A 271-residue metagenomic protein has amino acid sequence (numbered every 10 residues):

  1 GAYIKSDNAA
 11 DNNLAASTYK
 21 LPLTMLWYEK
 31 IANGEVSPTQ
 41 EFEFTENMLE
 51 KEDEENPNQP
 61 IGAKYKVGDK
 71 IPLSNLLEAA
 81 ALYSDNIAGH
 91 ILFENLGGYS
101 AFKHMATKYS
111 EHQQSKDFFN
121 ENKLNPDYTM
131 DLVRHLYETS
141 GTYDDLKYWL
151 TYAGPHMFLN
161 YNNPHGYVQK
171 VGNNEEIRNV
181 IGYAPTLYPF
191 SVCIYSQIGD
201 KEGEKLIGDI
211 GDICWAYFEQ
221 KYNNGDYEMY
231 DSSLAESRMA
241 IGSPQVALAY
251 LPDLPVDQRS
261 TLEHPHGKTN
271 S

Functional and structural regions predicted by a protein language model:
G1-I4, L21: N-terminal carbohydrate-binding/catalytic regions of secreted carbohydrate-active enzymes
Y3-I4, D11-N12, S100, Y137-G154 (+1 more regions): Structured C-terminal helix/loop/strand segments within mature extracytoplasmic catalytic/sensor domains
N8-A10, L14-Y19, S37-T39, I87 (+2 more regions): Extracytoplasmic
N13-F42, A80, V192: Active-site SXXK
A16, A79, I91, Q113-S115 (+2 more regions): Structural recognition of the beta-strand scaffold that forms the well-ordered cores of secreted hydrolase catalytic
E29-E52, T142-K147: Short, well-structured active-site flanking segments
E46-N47, N56-D144: Active-site-adjacent helix/loop patches that line small-molecule binding or acyl-intermediate pockets
N163-K170: Short, hydrophobic/aromatic-rich segments at coil-to-beta transitions
